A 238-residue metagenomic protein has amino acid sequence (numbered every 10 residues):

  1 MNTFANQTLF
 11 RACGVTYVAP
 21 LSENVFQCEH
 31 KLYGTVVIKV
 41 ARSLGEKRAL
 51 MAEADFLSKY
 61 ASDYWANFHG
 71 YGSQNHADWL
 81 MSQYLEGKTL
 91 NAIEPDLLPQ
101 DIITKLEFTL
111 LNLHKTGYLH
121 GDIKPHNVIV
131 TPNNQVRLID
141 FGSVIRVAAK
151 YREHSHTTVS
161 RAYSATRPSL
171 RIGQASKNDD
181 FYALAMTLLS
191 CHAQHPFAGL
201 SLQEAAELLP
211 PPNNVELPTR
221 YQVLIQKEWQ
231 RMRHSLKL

Functional and structural regions predicted by a protein language model:
G14, A19-D55: ATP-binding glycine-rich loop module of kinase domains
D55-D63: Structural motif at the C-terminus of the N-lobe alphaC helix and the adjacent alphaC-beta4 loop of the Hanks-type
N67-D78: Short beta-strand micro-motifs within the conserved protein kinase catalytic domain, predominantly in the N-lobe
H76-T89: Conserved short submotifs of the Hanks-type protein kinase catalytic core that shape the nucleotide-binding pocket
H114-V130: Catalytic-loop of the protein kinase fold
N127-I139: Conserved protein kinase catalytic/activation segment
D140-I145: Activation of the activation-loop gatekeeper triad in protein kinase-fold domains
H154-P168: Conserved activation segment of eukaryotic-like protein kinases, specifically the C-terminal portion of the activation
